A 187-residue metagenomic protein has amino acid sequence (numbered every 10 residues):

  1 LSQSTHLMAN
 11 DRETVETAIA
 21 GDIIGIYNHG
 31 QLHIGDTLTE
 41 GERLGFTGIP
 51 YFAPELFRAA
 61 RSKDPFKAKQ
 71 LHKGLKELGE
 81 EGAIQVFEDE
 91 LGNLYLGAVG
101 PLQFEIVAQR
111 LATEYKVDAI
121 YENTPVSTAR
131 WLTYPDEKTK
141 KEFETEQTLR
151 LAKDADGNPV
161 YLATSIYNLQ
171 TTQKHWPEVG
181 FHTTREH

Functional and structural regions predicted by a protein language model:
L1-F57, K69-K73, E80, E90-N93 (+4 more regions): Conserved nucleotide-binding/hydrolysis modules and their immediate coupling elements across P-loop/ASCE NTPase motors
G30-Q31, P65, A98-E105, I166-L169: Helix N-cap motif at beta-to-alpha junctions
D36-T39, L102-K116, T171-K174, T184: Charge-rich, low-aromatic oligomerization/scaffolding segments with amphipathic character
E42-F46, L78-A83, L111-I120: A common structural junction motif
P50-D64, E122, S127, W131: Short glycine-/aliphatic-rich beta-strand segments at the starts of folded cytosolic domains
F66-F87, A98, I106-A112: Short, contiguous, well-ordered secondary-structure segments
E88-E137, T148: Conserved structured catalytic cores and adjacent interaction surfaces of nucleotide-binding/hydrolyzing enzymes
T124-H187: C-terminal interaction appendages of subunits in large macromolecular complexes
